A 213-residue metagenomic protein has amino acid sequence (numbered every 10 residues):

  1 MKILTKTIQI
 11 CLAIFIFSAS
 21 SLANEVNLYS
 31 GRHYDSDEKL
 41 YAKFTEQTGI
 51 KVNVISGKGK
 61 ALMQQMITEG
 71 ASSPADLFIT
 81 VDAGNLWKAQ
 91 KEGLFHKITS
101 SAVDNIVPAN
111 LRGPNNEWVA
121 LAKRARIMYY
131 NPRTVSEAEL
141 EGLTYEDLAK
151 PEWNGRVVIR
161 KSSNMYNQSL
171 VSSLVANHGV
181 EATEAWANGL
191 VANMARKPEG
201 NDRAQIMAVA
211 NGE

Functional and structural regions predicted by a protein language model:
M1-C11: Bacterial N-terminal signal peptides that target proteins for export
C11, F15-S18: Repetitive helical segments and hydrophobic/amphipathic motifs
L12, V26, I67, E137 (+1 more regions): Generic anion/oxyanion-binding catalytic loop in active/binding sites
A19-A23: Sec/Tat signal peptide C-region and signal peptidase I cleavage site
N24-K88: Early extracytoplasmic/lumenal segment of secretory-pathway proteins
P74-N211: Extracytoplasmic ligand-binding site segments that recognize negatively charged/polar headgroups
